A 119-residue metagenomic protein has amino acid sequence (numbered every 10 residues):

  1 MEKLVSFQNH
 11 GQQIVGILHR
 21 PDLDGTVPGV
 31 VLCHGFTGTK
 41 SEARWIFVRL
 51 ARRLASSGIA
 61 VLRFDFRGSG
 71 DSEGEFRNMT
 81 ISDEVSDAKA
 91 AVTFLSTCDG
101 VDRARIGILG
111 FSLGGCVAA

Functional and structural regions predicted by a protein language model:
M1-P28: N-terminal cap/lid segment of alpha/beta-hydrolase-fold proteins
V27, H34-T39: Active-site glycine-rich loops that stabilize anionic/oxyanionic intermediates across multiple enzyme folds
G29, A55-L62: A fold-wide structural signal in alpha/beta-hydrolase
T37-A51, F66: The serine-hydrolase catalytic nucleophile loop
F64-M79: Glycine-rich "HGGG/HGxG" loop immediately N-terminal to the catalytic nucleophile of the alpha/beta-hydrolase
N78-D99: Alpha/beta-hydrolase active-site loop
G100-S112: Alpha/beta-hydrolase fold nucleophile elbow
G115-A119: Short glycine-enriched nucleophile-adjacent loop and the immediately C-terminal alpha-helix near the catalytic center
